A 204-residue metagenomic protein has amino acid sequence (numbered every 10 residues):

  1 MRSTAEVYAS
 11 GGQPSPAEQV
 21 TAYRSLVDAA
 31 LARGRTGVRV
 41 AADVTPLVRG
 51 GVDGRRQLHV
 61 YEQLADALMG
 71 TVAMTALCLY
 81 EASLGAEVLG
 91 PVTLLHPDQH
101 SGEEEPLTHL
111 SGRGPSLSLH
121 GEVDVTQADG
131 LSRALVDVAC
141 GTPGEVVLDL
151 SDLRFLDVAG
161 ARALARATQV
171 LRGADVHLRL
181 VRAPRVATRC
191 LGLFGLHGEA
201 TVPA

Functional and structural regions predicted by a protein language model:
M1-G112, R189: Positively charged, polar, low-complexity stretches
G70, L79-R154, A159-R162, R166-A204: STAS-like cytosolic regulatory interaction modules
